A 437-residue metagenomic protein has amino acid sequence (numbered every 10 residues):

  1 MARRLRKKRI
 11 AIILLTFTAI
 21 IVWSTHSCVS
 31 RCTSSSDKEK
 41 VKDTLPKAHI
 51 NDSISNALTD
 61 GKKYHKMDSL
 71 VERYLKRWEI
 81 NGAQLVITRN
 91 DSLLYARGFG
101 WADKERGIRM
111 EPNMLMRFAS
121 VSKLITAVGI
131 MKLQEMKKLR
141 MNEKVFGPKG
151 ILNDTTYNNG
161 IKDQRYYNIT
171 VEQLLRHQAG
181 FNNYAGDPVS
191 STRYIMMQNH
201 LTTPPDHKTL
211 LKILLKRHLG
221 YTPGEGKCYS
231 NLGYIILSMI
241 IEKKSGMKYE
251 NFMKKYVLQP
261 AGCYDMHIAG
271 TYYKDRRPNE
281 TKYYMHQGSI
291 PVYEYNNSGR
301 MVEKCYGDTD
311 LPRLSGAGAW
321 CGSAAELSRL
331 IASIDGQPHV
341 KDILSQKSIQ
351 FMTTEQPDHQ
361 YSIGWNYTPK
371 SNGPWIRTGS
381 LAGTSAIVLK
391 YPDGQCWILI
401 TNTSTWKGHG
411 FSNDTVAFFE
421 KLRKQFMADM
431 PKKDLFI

Functional and structural regions predicted by a protein language model:
A2, V22-R97, G147, K254 (+1 more regions): Catalytic loop of the DD-peptidase/beta-lactamase superfamily, centered on the K-T-G motif and neighboring
A2-L15: N-terminal Sec-pathway targeting helices
I13-W23: Hydrophobic membrane-insertion alpha-helices, especially the h-region of bacterial N-terminal signal peptides
K63, M67, F118, S122 (+7 more regions): Hydrophobic (often cysteine-bearing) scaffold residues that line and stabilize catalytic clefts of nucleotide/cofactor
R77-Q84, R106-Q173, Y221-L232, S315 (+1 more regions): Short active-site loop at a secondary-structure junction that contains or immediately precedes the catalytic residue(s)
G100-W101: Solvent-exposed serine/threonine-rich low-complexity stretches and specific carbohydrate-binding patches
I108, N182-A185, K407-G408: Short, solvent-exposed loop/turn elements at domain surfaces
N158-P374: Short, surface-exposed loop or secondary-structure junction motifs that flank catalytic or metal-binding residues
